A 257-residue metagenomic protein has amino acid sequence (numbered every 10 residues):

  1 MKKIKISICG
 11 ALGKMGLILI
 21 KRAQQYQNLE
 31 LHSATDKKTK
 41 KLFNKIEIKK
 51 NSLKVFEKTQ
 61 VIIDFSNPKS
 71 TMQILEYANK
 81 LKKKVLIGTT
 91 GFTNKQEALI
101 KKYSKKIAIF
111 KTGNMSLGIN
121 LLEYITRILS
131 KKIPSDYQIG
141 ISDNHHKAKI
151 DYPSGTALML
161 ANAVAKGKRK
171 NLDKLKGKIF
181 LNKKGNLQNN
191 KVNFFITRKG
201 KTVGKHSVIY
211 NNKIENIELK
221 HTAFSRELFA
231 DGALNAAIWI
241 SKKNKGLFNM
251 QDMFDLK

Functional and structural regions predicted by a protein language model:
K2-I6: Extreme N-terminal starter segment of soluble prokaryotic enzymes
S7-L53, P134-K257: C-terminal substrate-binding/catalytic lobe of Rossmann-fold NAD(P)-dependent oxidoreductases
C9, F65, G88-T89, T112: Structural motif
L31, V85-L86, I109: Hydrophobic beta-strand scaffold residues
K37, T90-F92, N114-M115, N144-H146: Short, ordered loop/turn segments at secondary-structure junctions
L53-G88, K95-L99: Rossmann-fold NAD(P) dinucleotide-binding segment
I74-E76, K80, T89-I109, N120 (+1 more regions): Rossmann-fold NAD(P)-binding glycine/threonine-rich loop
L99-S116, P134-I141: Rossmann-fold dehydrogenase core element
